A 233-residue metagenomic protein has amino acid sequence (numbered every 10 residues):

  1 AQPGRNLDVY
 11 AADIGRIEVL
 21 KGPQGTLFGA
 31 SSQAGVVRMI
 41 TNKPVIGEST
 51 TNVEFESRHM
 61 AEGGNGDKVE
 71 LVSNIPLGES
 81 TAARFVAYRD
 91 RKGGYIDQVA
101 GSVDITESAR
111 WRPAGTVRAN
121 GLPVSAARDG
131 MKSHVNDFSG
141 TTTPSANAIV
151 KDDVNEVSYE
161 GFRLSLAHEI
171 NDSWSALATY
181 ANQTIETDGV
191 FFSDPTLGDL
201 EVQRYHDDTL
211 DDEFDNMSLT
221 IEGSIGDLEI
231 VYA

Functional and structural regions predicted by a protein language model:
A1-P23, L71, R112-P113: Short acidic/polar hinge/loop motifs at secondary-structure boundaries that mediate gating or recognition
Q2, E54-H59, N147-D152, V202-D207: Extracellular loop and loop/strand-boundary signature of outer-membrane beta-barrel proteins
G4, I14, S32-A34, E56 (+3 more regions): Transmembrane beta-barrel architecture of outer-membrane proteins
R5, V19, S32-E56, D67-V72: N-terminal periplasmic accessory domains that precede and gate Gram-negative outer-membrane beta-barrel machines
K21, S57, I75, L166-H168 (+1 more regions): Residue-level signature of outer-membrane beta-barrel architecture
N52-E56, V86-Y88, T179-A181, V231-A233: Transmembrane beta-strands of outer-membrane beta-barrel proteins
A61-T187, D215: Transmembrane beta-barrel wall of Gram-negative outer-membrane proteins
S175-F214: Flexible loop and strand-edge segments within Gram-negative outer membrane beta-barrel domains
